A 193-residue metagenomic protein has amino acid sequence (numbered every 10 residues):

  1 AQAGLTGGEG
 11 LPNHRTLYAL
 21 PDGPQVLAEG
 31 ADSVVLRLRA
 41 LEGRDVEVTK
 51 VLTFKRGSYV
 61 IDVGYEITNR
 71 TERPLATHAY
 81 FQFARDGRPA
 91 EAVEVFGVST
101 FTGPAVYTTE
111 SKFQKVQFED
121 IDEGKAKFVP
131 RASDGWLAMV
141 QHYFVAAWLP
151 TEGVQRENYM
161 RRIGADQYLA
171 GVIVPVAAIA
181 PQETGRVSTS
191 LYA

Functional and structural regions predicted by a protein language model:
A1-A193: Soluble non-transmembrane domains of integral membrane proteins
